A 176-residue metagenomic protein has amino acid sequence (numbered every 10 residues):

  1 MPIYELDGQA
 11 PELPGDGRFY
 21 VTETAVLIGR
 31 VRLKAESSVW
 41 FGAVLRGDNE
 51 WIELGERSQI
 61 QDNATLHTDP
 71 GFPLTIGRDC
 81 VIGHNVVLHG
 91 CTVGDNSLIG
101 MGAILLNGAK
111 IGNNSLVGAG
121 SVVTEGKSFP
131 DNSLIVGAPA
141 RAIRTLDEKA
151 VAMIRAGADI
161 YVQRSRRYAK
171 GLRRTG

Functional and structural regions predicted by a protein language model:
P2-G15, L74, R78-I82, V86-V87 (+2 more regions): C-terminal segments of enzyme domains that contribute to small-molecule binding surfaces
G17, T22-E23, I28-G29, K34-A35 (+15 more regions): Left-handed beta-helix
W51: A short beta-loop-beta micro-motif enriched in histidine and acidic residues
